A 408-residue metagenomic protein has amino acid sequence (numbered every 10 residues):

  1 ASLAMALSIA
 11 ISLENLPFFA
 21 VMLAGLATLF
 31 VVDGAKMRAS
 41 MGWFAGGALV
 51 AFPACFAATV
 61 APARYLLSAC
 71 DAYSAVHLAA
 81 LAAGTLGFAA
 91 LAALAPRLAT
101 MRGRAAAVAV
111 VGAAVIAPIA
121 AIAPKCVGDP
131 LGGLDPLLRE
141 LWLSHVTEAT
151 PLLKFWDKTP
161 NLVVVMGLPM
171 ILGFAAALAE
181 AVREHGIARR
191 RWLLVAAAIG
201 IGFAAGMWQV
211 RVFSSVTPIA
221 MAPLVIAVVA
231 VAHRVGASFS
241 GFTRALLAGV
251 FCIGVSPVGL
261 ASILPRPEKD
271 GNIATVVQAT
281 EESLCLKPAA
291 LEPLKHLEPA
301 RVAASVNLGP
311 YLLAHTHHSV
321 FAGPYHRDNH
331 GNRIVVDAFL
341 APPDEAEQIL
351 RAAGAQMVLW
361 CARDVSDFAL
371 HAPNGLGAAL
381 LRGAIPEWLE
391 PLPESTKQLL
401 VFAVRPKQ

Functional and structural regions predicted by a protein language model:
A1-L13, A51-A54, G200-G206: Membrane-interface alpha helices of multi-pass inner-membrane proteins
F18-A106, A230-R234: Perimembrane helix-loop-helix junctions
M22-D33, T85-A93, L172-V182, A196-W208 (+1 more regions): Transmembrane alpha-helices and membrane-interface helical segments of multi-pass integral membrane enzymes
G34-W43, L98-V110, I171-A197: Membrane-interface helix-loop-helix junctions at transmembrane boundaries of multi-pass membrane enzymes, predominantly
A58-Y73, G133-V165: Juxtamembrane membrane-water interface segments that cap and precede transmembrane helices
Y65-D71, G206-T217: Membrane-interface catalytic loops of GT-C/OST-like multi-pass glycosylation enzymes that act
A109-A113, V231-P265: Signature aromatic-anchored transmembrane alpha helix within multi-pass, membrane-resident enzymes that catalyze glycan
A245, I253-Q408: Extracytoplasmic
